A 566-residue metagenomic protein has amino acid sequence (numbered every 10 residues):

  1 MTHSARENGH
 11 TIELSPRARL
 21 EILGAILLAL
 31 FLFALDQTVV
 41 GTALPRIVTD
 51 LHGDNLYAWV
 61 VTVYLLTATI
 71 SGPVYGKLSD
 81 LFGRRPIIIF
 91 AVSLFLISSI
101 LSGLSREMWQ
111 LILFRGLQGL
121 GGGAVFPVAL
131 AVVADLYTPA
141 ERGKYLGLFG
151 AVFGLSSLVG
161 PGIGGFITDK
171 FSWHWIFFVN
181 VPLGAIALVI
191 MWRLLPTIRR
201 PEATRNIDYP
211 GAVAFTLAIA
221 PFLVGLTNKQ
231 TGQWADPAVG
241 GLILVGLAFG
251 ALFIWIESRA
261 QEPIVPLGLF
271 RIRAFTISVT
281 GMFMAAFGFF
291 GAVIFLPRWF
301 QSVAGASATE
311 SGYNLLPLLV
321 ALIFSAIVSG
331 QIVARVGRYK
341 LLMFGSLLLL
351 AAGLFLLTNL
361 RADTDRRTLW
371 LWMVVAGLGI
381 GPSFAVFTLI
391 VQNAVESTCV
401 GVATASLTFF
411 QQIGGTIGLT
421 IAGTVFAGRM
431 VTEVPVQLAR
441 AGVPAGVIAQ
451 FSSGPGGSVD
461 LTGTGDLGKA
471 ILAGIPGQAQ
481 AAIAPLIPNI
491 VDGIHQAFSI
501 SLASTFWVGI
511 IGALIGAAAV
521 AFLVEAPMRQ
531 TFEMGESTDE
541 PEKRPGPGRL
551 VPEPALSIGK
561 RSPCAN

Functional and structural regions predicted by a protein language model:
T2-I22, I26, L252-W255, R335 (+1 more regions): Transmembrane-helix exit segments and adjacent C-terminal regions of multi-pass membrane proteins
I22-A68, Q110, S172, P210-G211 (+5 more regions): Transmembrane core module of solute transporters
F31, T62-L66, S93, G147-L155 (+5 more regions): Transmembrane alpha-helical cores of Major Facilitator Superfamily
T42, G72-G211, F215, N228 (+4 more regions): Helix-loop-helix hairpins in multi-pass membrane proteins, especially solute transporters
L56, E141-L148, C399-S406: Cytoplasmic loop-to-transmembrane helix junctions
V159-P161, A292, L369-S458, S504-V508 (+2 more regions): Small-residue-rich alpha-helical segments with characteristic i,i+4
P182-R200, T216-N228, V245-R259, G516-E525: C-terminal membrane-cytosol helix-exit motif in multi-pass small-molecule transporters
